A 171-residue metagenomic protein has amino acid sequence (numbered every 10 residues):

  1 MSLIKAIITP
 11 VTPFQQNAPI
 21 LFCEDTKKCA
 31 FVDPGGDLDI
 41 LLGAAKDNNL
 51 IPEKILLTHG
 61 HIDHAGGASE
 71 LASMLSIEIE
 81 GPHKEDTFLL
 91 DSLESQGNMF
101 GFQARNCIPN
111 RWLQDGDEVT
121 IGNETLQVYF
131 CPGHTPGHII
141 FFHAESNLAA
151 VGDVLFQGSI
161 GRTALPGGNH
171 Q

Functional and structural regions predicted by a protein language model:
S2-N48, I140-G152: Conserved beta-strand hairpin/beta-sheet module of binuclear metal-dependent hydrolase folds, prominently
L3, Q15, R105-C107, L113 (+1 more regions): Residues that act as N-cap/strand-start positions at coil-to-secondary-structure junctions
A6-P10, F31-V32, I55-T58, Q127-F130: Short, flexible loop segments at the rims of nucleotide/cofactor-binding pockets, characterized by
F14, H61-H64, P166: Alpha-helix N-cap/loop-to-helix initiation residues
A18, L41, G67, D91 (+2 more regions): Short, function-defining helix-loop hinge/capping sites that tune catalysis or transport
L21, D33, H59, L71 (+4 more regions): Divalent metal-coordination and catalytic microenvironments
C29, G36-T120: Active-site HxH/HxHxD metal-binding segment of metal-dependent hydrolases
S95-Q96, E118, E124-Q171: Metallo-beta-lactamase
